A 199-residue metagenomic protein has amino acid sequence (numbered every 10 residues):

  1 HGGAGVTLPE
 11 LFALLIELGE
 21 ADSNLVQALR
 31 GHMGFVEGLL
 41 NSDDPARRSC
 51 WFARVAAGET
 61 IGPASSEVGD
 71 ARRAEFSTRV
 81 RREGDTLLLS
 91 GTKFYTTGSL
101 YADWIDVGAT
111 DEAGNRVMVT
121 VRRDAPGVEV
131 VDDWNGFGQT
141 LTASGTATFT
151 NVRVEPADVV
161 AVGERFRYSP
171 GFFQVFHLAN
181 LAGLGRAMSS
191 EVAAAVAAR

Functional and structural regions predicted by a protein language model:
H1-T97: Glycine-rich flavin
L14, L89-G91, V119, F149 (+1 more regions): Buried hydrophobic positions in well-ordered alpha/beta secondary-structure cores of metabolic enzymes
V55, D70-R72, R81-R82, T97-L100 (+3 more regions): Solvent-exposed alpha-helices and their adjacent loops that cap or buttress functional pockets in soluble metabolic
E59, A74-F76, Y101-D103, N115 (+3 more regions): A generic structural signal for well-ordered coil/turn residues at beta-strand boundaries that shape enzyme active-site
S65-E67, G91-K93, T110, V121-D124 (+1 more regions): Fold-independent oxyanion-binding glycine-rich loops and adjacent beta-strand/coil segments at enzyme active sites
Y95-E129: A short core secondary-structure module
T97-S99, E129-V130, P156-D158, R186: Short helix/loop capping segments that flank catalytic or ligand/cofactor-binding pockets
G136-R199: Glycine-rich beta->alpha junctions and the first turn(s) of the following alpha-helix
